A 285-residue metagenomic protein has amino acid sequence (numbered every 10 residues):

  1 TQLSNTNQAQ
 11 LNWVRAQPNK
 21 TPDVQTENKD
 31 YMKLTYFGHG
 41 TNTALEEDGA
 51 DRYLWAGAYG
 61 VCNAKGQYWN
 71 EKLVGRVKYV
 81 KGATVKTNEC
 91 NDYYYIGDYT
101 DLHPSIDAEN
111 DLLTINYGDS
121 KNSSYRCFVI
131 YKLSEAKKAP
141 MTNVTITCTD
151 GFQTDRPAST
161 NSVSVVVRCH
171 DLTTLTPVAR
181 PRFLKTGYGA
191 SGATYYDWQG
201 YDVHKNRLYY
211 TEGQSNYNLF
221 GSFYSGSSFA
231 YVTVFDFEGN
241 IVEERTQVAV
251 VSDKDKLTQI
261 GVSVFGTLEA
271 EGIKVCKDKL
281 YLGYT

Functional and structural regions predicted by a protein language model:
T1, Y36-R52, I96-T114, G118-S120 (+2 more regions): Structural signature of eukaryotic scaffold interfaces centered on beta-propeller domains
T1-L34, K81, F223-Y231, E238-V250: Beta-propeller domains
Q2-N7, G57-E71, G118-R126, E212-F229 (+1 more regions): Short, conserved, GDST-rich strand-edge loop motifs in beta-rich repeat architectures
T6-L54, A58, Q259-E269: Blade-loop segments of beta-propeller domains
E27-L34, K86-Y95, L175-S191, K254-S263: A short beta-strand motif characteristic of beta-propeller blades
E27-N28, L34-T41, C62-E109: Asp-box/WD-like beta-propeller blade repeats and closely related beta-sheet repeat scaffolds
P181-V251: Loop/turn-rich, solvent-exposed surfaces of beta-rich toroidal or solenoidal domains
I241-C276: Conserved blade-ending motifs and adjacent loop-strand segments that build the rim/top face of beta-propeller domains
